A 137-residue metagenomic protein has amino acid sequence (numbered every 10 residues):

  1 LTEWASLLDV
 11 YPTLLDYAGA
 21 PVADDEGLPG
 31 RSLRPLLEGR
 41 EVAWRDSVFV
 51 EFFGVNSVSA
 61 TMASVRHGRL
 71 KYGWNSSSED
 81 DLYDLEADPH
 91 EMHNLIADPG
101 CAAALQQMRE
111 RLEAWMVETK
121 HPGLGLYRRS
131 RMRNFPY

Functional and structural regions predicted by a protein language model:
L1-L7: A short, structured beta-strand-centered segment in the mid-to-C-terminal lobe of catalytic cores from group-transfer
L8-Y11, D16-D81, L85, A103 (+1 more regions): C-terminal cap/loop subdomain of S1 sulfatases and analogous C-terminal strand-loop tails that border
Y11, M92, L112: Generic structural marker for isolated residues within well-ordered, non-membrane alpha-helices of soluble domains
D88: Intrinsically disordered, low-complexity polar regions and short flexible loop motifs
N94-A97: Phosphate-coordinating loops and pocket residues in cytosolic domains that bind phosphorylated ligands
